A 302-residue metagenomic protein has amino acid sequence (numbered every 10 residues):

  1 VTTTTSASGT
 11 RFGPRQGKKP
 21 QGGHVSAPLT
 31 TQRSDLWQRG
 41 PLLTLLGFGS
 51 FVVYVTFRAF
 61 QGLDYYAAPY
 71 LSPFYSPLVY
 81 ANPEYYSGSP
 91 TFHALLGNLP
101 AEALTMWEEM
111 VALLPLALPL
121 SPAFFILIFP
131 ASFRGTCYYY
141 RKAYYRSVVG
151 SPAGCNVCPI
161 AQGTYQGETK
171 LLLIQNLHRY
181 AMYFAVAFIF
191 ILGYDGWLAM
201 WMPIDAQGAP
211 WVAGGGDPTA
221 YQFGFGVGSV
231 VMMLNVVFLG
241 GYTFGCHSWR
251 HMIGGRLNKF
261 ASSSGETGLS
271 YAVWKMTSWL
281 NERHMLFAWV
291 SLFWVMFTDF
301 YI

Functional and structural regions predicted by a protein language model:
T2-I302: Membrane-embedded alpha-helical bundles that constitute the cytochrome b-like, heme-associated redox core of multi-pass
